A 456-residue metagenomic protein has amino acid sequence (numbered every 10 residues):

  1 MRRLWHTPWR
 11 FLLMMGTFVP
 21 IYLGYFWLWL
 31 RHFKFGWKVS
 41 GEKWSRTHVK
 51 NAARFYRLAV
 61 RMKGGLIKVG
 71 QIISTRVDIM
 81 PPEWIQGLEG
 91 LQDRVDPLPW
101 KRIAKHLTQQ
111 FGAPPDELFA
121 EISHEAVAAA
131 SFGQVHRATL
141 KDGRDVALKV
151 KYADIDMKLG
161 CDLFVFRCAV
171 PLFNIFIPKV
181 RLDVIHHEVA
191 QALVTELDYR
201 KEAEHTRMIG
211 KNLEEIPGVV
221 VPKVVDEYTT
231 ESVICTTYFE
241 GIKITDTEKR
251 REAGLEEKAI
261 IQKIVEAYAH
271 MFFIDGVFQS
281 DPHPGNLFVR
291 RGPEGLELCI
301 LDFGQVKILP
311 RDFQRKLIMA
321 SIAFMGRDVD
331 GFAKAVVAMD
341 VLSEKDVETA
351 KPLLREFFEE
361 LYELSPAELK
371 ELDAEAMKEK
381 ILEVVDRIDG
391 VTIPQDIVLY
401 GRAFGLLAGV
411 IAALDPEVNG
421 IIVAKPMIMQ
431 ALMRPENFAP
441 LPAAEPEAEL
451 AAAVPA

Functional and structural regions predicted by a protein language model:
M1, S40, T47, N51-F55 (+8 more regions): Short hinge/gating elements
M1-Q134, G160-L182, V418-N419, L432 (+2 more regions): N-terminal accessory/targeting segments that precede structured cores
F35, K43-S45, V49-K50, T230 (+3 more regions): Helix-rich C-lobe and terminal helical cap/extension of kinase-like folds
P82, E89-D96, T108-Q109, D156-C161 (+8 more regions): ATP-dependent phospho-/nucleotidyl transfer catalytic cores
D116-V127, K211-V233, P284, G420-P426: Long, charged, glycine-rich C-terminal linkers/tails
R137, R144-Y152: Glycine-rich ATP phosphate-binding loop
A138-T139, P282: Conserved beta3 strand of the Hanks-type protein kinase catalytic N-lobe
G285-V289: Hydrophobic residue at the +6 position relative to the catalytic HRD Asp in the kinase catalytic loop
